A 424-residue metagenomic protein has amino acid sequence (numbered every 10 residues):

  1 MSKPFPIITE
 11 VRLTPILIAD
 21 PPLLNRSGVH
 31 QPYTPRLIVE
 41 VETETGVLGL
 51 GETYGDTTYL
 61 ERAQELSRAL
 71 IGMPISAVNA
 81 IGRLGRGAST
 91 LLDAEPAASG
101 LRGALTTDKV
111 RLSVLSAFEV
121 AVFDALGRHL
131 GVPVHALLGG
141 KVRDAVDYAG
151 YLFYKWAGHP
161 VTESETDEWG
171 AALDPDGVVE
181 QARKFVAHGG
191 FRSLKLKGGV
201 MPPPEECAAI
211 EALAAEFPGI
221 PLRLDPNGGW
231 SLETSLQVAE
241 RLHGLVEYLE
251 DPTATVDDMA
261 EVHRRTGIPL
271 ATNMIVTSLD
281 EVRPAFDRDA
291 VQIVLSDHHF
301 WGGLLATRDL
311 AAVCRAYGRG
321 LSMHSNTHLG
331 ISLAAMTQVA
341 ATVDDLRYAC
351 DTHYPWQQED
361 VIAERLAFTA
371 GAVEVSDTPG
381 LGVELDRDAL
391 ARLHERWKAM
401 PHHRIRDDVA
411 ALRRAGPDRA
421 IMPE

Functional and structural regions predicted by a protein language model:
S2-L50, Y54, P355-V361, L412-R414 (+1 more regions): Structured beta-strand/loop patches that form or line metal/cofactor-binding pockets in enzymes
F5, E10, E42-H129, R414 (+1 more regions): Metal- or metallocofactor-binding catalytic centers and their adjacent structured scaffolds across diverse enzyme
I8, G46, F118, G131 (+7 more regions): Conserved, mostly hydrophobic/aromatic
L24, E52-T58, L115, Y151-A157 (+1 more regions): Glycine-rich phosphate/pyrophosphate-binding beta-alpha loops
T53, A104, D108, G150-L152 (+7 more regions): A cross-domain feature marking catalytic cores of carbohydrate-active enzymes and several ubiquitous metabolic/repair
E61, R241, A254-A271, V276-E384: Shared catalytic-loop signature of beta/alpha-barrel
G139-T266: Metal-dependent enolase-superfamily TIM-barrel catalytic cores that perform enediolate-based chemistry
L381-E424: Extended hydrophobic packing segments that form well-structured cores
